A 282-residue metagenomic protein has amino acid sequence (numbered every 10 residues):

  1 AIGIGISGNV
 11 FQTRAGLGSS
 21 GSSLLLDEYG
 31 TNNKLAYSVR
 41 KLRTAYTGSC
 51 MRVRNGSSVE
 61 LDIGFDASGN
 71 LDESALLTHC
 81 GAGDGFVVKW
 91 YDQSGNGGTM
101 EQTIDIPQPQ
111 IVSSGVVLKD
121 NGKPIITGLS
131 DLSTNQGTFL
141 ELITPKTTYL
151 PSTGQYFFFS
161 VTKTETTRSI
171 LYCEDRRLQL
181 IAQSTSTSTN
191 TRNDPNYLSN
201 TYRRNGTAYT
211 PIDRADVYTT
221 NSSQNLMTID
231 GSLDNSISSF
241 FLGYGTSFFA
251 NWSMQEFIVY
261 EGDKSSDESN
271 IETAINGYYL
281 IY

Functional and structural regions predicted by a protein language model:
A1-A45, D267-Y282: Enriched but not universal
G5, K41-G56, F65, K89 (+3 more regions): Extracellular, beta-strand-rich glycan-interacting domains
G18-E101: N-terminal amphipathic, basic-rich helices that act as targeting or association modules
S49-V53, T189-T191, N200-R203: Short polybasic amphipathic segments
S58-N70, E141-T144, I181-Q183, L198-A215: Short amphipathic beta-strand/extended segments with alternating polar/hydrophobic composition
V87-W90, S94-Y197, E261-T273: Extracellular glycan-recognition modules
F157-F159, P195-G231: Short tryptophan-centered beta-strand motifs in secreted/extracellular beta-sheet-rich domains of glycan-recognition
T189-T191, P195, N221-S253: Flexible glycan-contacting loops in extracellular carbohydrate-active proteins
